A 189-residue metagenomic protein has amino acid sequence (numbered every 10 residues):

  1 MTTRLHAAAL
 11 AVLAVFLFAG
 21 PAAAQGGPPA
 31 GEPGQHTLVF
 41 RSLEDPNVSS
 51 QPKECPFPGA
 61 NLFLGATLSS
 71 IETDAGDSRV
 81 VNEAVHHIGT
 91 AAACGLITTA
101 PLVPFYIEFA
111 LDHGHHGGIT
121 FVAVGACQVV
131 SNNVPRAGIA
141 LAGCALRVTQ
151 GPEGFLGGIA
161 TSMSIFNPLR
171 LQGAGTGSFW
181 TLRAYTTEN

Functional and structural regions predicted by a protein language model:
M1-A9: Bacterial N-terminal signal peptides that target proteins for export
T2, F16, G26-G27: Short, low-complexity disordered leader/linker segments with a strong preference for bacterial N-terminal type II
A8-A19: Bacterial N-terminal signal peptides
G20-A24: Sec/Tat signal peptide C-region and signal peptidase I cleavage site
Q25-N189: Beta-strand-enriched cores of mature, soluble protein domains
